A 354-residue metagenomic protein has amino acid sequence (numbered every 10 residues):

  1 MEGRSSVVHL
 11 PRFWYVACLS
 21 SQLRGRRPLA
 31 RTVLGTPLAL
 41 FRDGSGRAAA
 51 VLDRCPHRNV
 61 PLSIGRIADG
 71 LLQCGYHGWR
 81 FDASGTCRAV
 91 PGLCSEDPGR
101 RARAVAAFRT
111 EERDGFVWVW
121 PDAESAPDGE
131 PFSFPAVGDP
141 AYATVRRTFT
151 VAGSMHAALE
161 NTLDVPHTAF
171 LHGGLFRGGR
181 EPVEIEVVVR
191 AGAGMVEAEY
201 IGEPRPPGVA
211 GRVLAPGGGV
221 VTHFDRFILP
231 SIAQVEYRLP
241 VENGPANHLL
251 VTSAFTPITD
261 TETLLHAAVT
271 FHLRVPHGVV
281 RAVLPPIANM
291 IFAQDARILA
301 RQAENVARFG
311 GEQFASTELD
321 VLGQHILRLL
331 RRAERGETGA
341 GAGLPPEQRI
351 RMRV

Functional and structural regions predicted by a protein language model:
M1-S6, V16-A143, M195, M352-V354: Rieske [2Fe-2S] iron-sulfur-binding domain
Y15, T36, A106, V183-I185 (+1 more regions): Short beta-strand or tight-loop elements that sit immediately N-terminal to catalytic metal-binding acidic residues
R47, D128-V354: C-terminal catalytic domain of Rieske-type non-heme iron oxygenases
